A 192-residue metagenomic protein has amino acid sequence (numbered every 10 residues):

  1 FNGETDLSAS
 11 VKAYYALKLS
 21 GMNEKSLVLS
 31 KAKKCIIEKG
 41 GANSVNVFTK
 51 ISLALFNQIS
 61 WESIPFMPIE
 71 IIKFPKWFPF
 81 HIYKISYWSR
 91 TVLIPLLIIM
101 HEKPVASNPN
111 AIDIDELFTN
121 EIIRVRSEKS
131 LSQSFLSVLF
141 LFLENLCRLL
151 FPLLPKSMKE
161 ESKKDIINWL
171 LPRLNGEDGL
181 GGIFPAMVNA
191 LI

Functional and structural regions predicted by a protein language model:
F1-I192: Preference for long, amphipathic alpha-helical scaffolds in soluble/luminal domains and all-alpha bundles
